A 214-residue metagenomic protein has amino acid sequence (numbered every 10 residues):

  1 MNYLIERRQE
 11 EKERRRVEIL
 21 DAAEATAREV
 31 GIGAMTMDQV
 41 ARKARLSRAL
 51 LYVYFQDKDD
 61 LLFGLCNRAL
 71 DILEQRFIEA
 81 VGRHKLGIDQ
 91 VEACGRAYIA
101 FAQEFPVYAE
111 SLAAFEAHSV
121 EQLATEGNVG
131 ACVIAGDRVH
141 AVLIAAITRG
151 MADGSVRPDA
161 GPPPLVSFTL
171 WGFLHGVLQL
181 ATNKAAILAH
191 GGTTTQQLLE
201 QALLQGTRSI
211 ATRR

Functional and structural regions predicted by a protein language model:
M1-V30, A34-K43, D60-F63: Basic, helix-initiating cap at the start of DNA-binding domains
I19-A27, A69, Y98, A102: Short hydrophobic clusters on alpha-helical segments that form packing/core surfaces in small helical domains
E29-I32, V53, G82: Helix-turn-helix/winged-helix DNA-binding modules
R45-F55: Short hydrophobic/aromatic patch on the recognition helix
L62-A69, L112: Alpha-helical DNA-contacting segments of helix-turn-helix folds
G64, I78-Y108, G130, P163-L170: Hydrophobic alpha-helical connector segments
Q103-A145, P164-L165, G192: Short secondary-structure transition hinges
A109-E110, V129, M151-A202, R213-R214: Hydrophobic/aromatic-rich alpha-helical bundle segments in the mid-to-C-terminal region
